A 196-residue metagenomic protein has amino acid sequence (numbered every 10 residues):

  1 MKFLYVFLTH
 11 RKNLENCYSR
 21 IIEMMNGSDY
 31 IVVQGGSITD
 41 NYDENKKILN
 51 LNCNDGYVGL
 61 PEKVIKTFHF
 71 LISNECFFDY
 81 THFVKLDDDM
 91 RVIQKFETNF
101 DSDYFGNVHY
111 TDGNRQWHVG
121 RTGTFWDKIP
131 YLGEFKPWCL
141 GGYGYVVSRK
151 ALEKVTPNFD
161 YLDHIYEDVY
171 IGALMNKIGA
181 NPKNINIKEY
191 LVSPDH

Functional and structural regions predicted by a protein language model:
M1-R20: N-proximal low-complexity "stem/linker" segments adjacent to membrane-targeting elements
M1-Y5, K46, S102-D103: A short, charged/proline- and glycine-enriched loop that marks the coil->beta-strand transition at the N-terminal
Y5-F7, V32, K85: Structural beta-sheet core signal
C17-Y30: Short, acidic, metal-binding catalytic loop of nucleotide-sugar glycosyltransferases
I31-T81, R91-K95: Active-site-proximal specificity loops/subdomain of glycosyltransferases
V33-S37, N186-H196: Cytochrome P450 substrate-recognition site 1
N54-Y57, P61, H82, L86 (+3 more regions): Conserved catalytic core of nucleotide-sugar-dependent glycosyltransferases
